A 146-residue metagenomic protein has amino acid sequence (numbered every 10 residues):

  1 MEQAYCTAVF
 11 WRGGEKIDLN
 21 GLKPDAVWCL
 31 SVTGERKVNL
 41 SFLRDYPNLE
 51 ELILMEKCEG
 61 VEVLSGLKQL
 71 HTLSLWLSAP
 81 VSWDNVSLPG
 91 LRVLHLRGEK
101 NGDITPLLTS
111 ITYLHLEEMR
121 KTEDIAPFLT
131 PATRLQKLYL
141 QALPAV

Functional and structural regions predicted by a protein language model:
E2-D18, A26-F42, N48-E62, Q69-I104 (+1 more regions): Concave beta-strand-loop units of leucine-rich repeat
